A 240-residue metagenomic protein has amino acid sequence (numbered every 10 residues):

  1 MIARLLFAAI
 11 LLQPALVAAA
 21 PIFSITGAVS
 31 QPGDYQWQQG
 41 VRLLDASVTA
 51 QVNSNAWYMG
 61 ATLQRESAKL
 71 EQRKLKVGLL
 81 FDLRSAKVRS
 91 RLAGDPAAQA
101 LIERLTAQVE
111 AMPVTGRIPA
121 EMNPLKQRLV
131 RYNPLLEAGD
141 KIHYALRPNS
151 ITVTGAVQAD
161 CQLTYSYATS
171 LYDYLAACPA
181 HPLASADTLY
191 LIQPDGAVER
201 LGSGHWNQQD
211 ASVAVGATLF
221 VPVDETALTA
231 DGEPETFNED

Functional and structural regions predicted by a protein language model:
I2, A19-D240: Ser/Thr/Pro/Gly-biased, low-complexity, turn-/loop-rich segments that often occur immediately after N-terminal
L6-F7, V17-A18: Cleavable N-terminal signal peptides
L12-L16: N-terminal signal peptide c-region/cleavage motif recognized by signal peptidases
